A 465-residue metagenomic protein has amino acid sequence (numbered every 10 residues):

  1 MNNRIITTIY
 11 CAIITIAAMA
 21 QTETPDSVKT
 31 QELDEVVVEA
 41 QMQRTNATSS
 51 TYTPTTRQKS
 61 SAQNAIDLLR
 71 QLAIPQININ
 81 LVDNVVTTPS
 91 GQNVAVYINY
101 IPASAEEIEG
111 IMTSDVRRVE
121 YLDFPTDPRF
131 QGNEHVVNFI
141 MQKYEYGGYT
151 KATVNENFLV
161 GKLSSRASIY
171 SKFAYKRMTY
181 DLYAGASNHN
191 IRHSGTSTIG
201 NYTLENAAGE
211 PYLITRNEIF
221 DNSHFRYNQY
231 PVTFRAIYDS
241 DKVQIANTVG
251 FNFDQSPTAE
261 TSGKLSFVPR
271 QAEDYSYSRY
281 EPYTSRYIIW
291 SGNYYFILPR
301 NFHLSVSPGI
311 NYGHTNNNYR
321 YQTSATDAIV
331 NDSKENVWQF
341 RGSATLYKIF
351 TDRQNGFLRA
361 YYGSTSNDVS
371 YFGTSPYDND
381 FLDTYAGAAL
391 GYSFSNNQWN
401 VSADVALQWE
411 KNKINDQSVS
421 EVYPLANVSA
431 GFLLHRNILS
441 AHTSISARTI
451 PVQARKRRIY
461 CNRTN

Functional and structural regions predicted by a protein language model:
T22-Q58, V82-D83: Short, acidic, small-residue-rich periplasmic hinge/interaction motif at the N-terminus of Gram-negative outer-membrane
T30-Q43, L69, V119-Y121, V137-F139: N-terminal secretion/transport leader regions
E35, A65-R70, N84-V86, Q131-V154 (+1 more regions): N-terminal periplasmic accessory domains that precede and gate Gram-negative outer-membrane beta-barrel machines
A62, A73, A103, D115-R118 (+6 more regions): Exposed, low-structure sequence patches enriched in small/polar residues
I66-I101: Extracytoplasmic beta-strand/coil segments of soluble accessory domains associated with Gram-negative outer-membrane
I101-D127: Short acidic/polar hinge/loop motifs at secondary-structure boundaries that mediate gating or recognition
N138-I140, T150-N157, S165-H193, S197 (+1 more regions): Predominantly transmembrane beta-strands of Gram-negative outer membrane beta-barrel pores used for transport
H189-Q339, I450: Flexible loop and strand-edge segments within Gram-negative outer membrane beta-barrel domains
